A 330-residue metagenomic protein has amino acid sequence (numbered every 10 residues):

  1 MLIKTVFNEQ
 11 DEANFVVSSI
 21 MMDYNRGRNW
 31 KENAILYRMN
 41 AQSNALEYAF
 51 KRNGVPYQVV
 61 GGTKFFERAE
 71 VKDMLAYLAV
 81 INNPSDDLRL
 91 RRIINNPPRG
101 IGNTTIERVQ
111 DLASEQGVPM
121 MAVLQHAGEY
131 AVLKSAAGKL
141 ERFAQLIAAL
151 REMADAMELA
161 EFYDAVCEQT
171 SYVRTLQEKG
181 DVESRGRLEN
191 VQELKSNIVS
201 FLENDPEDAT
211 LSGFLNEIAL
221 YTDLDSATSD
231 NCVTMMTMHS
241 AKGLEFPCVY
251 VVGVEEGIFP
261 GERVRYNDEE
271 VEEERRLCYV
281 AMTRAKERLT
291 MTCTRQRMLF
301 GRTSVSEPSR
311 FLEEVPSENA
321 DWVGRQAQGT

Functional and structural regions predicted by a protein language model:
M1, K31, N53-V55, N231-V233 (+3 more regions): Short glycine-/polar-rich loops that comprise or flank the Walker A/P-loop and associated switch/sensor motifs
M1-P56, A79-N83, A137, A154: Helicase P-loop NTPase motor core
N29, P84, P97, V123-S240 (+2 more regions): Accessory C-terminal helicase-associated subdomains
W30, A69, S85-R92, H239-V249: SF2 helicase motor core recognition
R52-Q58, T63-P97: Conserved short internal alpha-helix adjacent to the catalytic or cofactor-binding core of large enzyme scaffolds
S114, G253-T330: C-terminal accessory regions
